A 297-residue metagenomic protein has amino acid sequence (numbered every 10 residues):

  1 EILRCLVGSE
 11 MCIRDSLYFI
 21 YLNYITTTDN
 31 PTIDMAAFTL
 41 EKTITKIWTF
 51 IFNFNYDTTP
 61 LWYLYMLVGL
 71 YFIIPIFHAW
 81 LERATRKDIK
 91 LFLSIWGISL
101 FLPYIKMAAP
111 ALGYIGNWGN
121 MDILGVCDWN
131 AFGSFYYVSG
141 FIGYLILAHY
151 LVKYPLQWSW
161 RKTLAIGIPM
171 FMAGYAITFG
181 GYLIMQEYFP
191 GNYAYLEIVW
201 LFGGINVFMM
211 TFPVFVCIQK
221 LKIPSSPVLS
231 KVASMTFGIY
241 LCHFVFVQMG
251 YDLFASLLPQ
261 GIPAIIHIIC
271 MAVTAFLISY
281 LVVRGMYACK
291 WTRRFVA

Functional and structural regions predicted by a protein language model:
E1-G8, C12-I13: Single conserved hydrophobic/aromatic residue that forms the stacking wall/gate of nucleotide- or nucleobase-binding
V7-G8, L17-T26, E41-G113, G125-K153: Hydrophobic alpha-helical segments with transmembrane-like composition
G69, I73-W80, G143-P155, V207-K222 (+1 more regions): Transmembrane alpha-helical segments
H78-I89, L151-L164, Q219-K231, A288-R293: Membrane-interface helix-boundary motifs at transmembrane edges
S94-M107, P169-L183, I239-M249: Aromatic-anchored segments of alpha-helical transmembrane domains
I105-G113, F179-N192, L253-L258: Juxtamembrane "helix-exit" motif on the non-cytosolic side of transmembrane helices
L156-S230, M235, I262: Alpha-helical transmembrane segments and terminal signal-anchor/GPI-anchor hydrophobic tails, characterized by long
K222-A233, F246-A297: C-terminal "closing" transmembrane helix and its immediate cytosolic amphipathic cap in multi-pass membrane proteins
